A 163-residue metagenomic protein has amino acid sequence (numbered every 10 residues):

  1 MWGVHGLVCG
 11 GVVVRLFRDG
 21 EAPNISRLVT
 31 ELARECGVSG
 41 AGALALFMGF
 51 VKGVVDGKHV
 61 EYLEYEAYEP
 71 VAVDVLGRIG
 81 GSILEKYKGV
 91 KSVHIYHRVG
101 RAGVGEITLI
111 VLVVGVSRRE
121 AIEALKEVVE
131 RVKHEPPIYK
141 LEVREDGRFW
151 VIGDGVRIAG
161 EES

Functional and structural regions predicted by a protein language model:
W2-I107, V114-V116, E120-K126, E130-S163: N-terminal, polar/charged subdomain of small-to-medium soluble alpha/beta proteins
